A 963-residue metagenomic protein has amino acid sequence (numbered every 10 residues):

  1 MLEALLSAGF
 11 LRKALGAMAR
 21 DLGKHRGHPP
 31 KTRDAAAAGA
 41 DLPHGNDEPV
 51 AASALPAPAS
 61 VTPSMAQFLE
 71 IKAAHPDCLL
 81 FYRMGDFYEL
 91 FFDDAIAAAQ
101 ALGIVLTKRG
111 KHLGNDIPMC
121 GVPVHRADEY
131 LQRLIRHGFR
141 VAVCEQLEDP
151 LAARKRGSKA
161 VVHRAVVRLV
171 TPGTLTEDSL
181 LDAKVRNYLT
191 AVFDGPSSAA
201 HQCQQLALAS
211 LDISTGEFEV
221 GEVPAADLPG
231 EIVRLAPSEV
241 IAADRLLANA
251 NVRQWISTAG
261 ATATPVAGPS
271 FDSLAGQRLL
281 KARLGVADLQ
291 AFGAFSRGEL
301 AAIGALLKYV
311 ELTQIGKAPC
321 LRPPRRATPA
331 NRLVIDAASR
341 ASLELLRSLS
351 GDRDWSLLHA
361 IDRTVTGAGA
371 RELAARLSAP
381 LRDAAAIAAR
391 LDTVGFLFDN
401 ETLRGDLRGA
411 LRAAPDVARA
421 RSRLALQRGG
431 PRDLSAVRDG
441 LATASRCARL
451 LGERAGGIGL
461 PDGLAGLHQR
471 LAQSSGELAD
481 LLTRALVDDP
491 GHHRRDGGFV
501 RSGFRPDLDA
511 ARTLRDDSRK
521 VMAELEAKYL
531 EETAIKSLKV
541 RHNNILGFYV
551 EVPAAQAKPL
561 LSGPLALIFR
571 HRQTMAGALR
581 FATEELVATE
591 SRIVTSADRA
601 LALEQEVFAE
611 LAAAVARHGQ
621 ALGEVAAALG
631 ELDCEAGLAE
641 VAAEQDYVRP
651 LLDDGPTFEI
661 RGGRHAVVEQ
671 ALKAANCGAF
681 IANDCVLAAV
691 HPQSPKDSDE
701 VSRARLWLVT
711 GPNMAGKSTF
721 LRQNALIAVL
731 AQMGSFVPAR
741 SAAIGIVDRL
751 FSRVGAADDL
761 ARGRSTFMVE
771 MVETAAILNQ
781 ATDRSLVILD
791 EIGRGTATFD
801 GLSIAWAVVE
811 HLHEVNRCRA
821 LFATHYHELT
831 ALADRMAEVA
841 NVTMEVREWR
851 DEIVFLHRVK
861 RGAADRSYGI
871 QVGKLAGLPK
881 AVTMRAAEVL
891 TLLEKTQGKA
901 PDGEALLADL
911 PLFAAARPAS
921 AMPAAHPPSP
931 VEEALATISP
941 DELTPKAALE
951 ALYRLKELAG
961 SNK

Functional and structural regions predicted by a protein language model:
M1-V61, H691-S702, T883-K963: Acidic, low-complexity intrinsically disordered tails
L2-D399, D416-S422, L426, D488-P490 (+2 more regions): Basic, polar low-complexity surface loops/patches
K13, A66-E70, D77, A612 (+5 more regions): Conserved phosphate-binding elements of NTP-dependent enzyme cores
V61-M65, F81, F92, G121-L131 (+31 more regions): Amphipathic alpha-helical transducer elements in NTP-driven molecular machines
F87-K108, A207, E217-E219, G230 (+11 more regions): A conserved P-loop NTPase coupling/switch region
F92-D93, S296, L300, R363-V365 (+4 more regions): ATPase nucleotide-binding head domains, primarily ABC-like/P-loop NTPase cores
I241, E299-E344, L349-S350, D354-R363 (+7 more regions): Structured, non-catalytic alpha/beta "coupling" segments that mediate domain-domain communication and provide generic
K520-V540, D646-V648, H665: Flexible, glycine/threonine-enriched loop-and-boundary segments that flank and lead into catalytic domains of large
